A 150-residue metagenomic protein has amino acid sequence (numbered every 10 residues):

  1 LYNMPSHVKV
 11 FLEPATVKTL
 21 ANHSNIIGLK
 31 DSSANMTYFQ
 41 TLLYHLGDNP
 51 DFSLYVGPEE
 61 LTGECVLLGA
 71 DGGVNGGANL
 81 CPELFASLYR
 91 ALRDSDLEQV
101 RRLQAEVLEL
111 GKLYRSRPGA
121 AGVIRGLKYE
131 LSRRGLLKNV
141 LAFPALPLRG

Functional and structural regions predicted by a protein language model:
L1-N3, L141: Short beta-strands and strand-loop turn motifs
H7-G111, R115: Catalytic alpha/beta core domains of metabolic enzymes, predominantly
T62, V66-D71, E109-A145: Conserved short secondary-structure transition element at the edge of the structured enzyme core that lines
P147-G150: Short, intrinsically disordered, charge-balanced linker/junction segments flanking boundaries in proteins
